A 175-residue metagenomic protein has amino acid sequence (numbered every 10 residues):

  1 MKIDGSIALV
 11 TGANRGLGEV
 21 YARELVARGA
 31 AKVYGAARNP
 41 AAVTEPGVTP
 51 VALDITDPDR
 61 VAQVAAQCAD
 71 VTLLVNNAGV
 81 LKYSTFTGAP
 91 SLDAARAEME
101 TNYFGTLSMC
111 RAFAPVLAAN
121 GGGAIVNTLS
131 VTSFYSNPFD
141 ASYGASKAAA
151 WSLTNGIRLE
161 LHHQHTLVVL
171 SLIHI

Functional and structural regions predicted by a protein language model:
I7, N14: Conserved glycine-rich cofactor-binding loop
P46-D59: Rossmann-fold cofactor-recognition segment
P50, A95-M99: A hydrophobic alpha-helix adjacent to the NAD(P)-binding/active-site core of NAD(P)-dependent oxidoreductases, strongly
L81-R96, F139-S142: Conserved mid-core segment of classical short-chain dehydrogenase/reductases
C110, S146: Active-site helix of classical SDR
S130: Residue(s) in the substrate-gating loop at a strand-loop-helix junction that position the organic substrate next
H174-I175: Conserved small/polar residues in nucleotide/adenosyl-binding loops
